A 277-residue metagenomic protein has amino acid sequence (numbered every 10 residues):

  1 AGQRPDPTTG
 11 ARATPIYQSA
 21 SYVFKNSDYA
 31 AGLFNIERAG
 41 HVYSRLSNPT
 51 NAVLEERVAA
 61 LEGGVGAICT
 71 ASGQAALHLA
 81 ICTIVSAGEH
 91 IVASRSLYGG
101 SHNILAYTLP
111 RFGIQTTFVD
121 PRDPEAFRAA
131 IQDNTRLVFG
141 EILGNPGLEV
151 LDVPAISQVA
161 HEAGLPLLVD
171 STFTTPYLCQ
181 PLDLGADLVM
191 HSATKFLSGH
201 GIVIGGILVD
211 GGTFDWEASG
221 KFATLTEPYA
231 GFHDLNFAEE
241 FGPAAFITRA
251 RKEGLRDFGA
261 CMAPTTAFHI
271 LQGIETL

Functional and structural regions predicted by a protein language model:
A1, Y43, L197: Short clusters of hydrophobic/aromatic residues that line enzyme substrate/ligand-binding pockets
A1-A31: N-terminal amphipathic/basic leader segments beginning at the initiator methionine
G2, D28-Y29, R38-H41, H191-S192 (+1 more regions): Residue-level signal for pocket-adjacent positions within structured domains
R4-P7, A67-L277: Conserved PLP-enzyme active-site core in the AAT-like
P15, G40, A267: A residue-level signal for beta-strand positions that form part of recognition/binding surfaces within mature
S21, N26-H78, G100-T108: Conserved N-terminal alpha-helix of the aminotransferase class I/II PLP-enzyme fold
